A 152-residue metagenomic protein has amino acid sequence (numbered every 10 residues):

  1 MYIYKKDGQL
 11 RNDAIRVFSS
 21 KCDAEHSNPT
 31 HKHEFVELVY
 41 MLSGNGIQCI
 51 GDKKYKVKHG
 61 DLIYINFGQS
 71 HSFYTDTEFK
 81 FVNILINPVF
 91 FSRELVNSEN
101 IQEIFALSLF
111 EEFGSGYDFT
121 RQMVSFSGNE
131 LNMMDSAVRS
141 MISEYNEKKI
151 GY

Functional and structural regions predicted by a protein language model:
M1-L62, Q69, T75-T77, N100-Q122: Generic protein-terminus/edge-of-domain signal
A14, S19, H26, N83 (+2 more regions): Solvent-exposed, flexible loop/coil residues
G68-N100: Ligand-binding loop in jelly-roll beta-barrel domains
E103-Y152: Amphipathic alpha-helical segments enriched in hydrophobic/aromatic residues interleaved with Lys/Arg
